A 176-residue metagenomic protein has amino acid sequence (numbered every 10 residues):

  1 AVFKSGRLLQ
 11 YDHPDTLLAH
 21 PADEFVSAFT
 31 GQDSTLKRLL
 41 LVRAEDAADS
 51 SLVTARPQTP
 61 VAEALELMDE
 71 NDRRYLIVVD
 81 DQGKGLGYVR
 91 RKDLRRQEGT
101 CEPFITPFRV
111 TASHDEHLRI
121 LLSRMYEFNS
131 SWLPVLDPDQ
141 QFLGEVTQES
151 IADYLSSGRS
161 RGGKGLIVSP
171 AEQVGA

Functional and structural regions predicted by a protein language model:
S5-D12, H20, Y88, E145: ABC ATPase "signature
D15-A19, S27: Short acidic-hydrophobic catalytic motif
T16, D93-L94, S150-I151: A short acidic/small-residue loop/turn micro-motif
L17, A47, F104-I105: Alpha-helical sensory/transduction surfaces in regulatory modules that relay environmental signals to outputs, spanning
A28-T54: Long, charged amphipathic helices and adjacent flexible linkers at domain junctions
V53-R73, V78-Q82, E98, V110-L166 (+1 more regions): The conserved cystathionine-beta-synthase
G85-E102, G144: Nucleotide-binding motor/catalytic cores of P-loop/tubulin-like NTPases across gene-expression machines
